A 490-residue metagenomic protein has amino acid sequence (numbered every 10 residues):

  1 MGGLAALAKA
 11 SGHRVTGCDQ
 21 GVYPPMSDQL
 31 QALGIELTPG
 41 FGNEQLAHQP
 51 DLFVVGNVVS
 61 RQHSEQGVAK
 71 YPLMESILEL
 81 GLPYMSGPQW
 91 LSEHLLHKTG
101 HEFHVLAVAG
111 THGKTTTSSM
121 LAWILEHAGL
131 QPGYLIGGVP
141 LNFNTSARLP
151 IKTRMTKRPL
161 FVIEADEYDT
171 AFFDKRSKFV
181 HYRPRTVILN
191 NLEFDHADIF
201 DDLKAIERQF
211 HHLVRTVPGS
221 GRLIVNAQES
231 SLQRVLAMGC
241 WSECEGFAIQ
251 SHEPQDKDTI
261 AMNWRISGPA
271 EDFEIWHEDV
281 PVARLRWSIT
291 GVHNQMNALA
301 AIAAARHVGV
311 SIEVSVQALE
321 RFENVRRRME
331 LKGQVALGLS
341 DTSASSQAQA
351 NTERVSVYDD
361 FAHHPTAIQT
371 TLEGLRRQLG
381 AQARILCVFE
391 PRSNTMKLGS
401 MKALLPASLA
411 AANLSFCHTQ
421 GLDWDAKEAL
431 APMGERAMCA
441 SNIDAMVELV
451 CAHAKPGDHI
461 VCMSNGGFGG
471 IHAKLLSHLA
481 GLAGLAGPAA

Functional and structural regions predicted by a protein language model:
M1-L37, Q49-F53, L82-M85, T186 (+6 more regions): ATP-dependent carboxylate-amine ligase
L7-A10, Q31, E44-L46, E65-A227 (+5 more regions): Phosphate-binding loop of NTP-binding sites
T16-C18, L130-I136, F247: Conserved RecA-like helicase motor-core motifs
V22-M26, Q45, S60-V68, N142-F143 (+5 more regions): Short, charged/polar "capping" segments at the starts of alpha-helices and the immediately preceding loops
I35-T38, V55-M74: Cofactor-cradling patches in redox/metallo enzymes
F53-Q62, I163-A165, L189, V225 (+2 more regions): Redox-cofactor binding/interface segments in oxidoreductases and associated redox assembly factors
V58-R61, G113, E167-T170, E193-D195 (+5 more regions): Short glycine-rich anion-binding loops that position phosphate/pyrophosphate groups of nucleotides and phosphorylated
I249, H293-N294: C-terminal accessory "lid"/substrate-recognition subdomains
